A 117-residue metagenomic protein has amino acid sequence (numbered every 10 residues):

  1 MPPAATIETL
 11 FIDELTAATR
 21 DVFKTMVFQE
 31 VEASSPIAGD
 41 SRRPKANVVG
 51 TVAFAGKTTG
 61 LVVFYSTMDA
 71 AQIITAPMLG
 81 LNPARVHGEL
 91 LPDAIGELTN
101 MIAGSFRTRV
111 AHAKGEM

Functional and structural regions predicted by a protein language model:
M1-M117: N-terminal auxiliary interaction/assembly segments of multi-subunit proteins
